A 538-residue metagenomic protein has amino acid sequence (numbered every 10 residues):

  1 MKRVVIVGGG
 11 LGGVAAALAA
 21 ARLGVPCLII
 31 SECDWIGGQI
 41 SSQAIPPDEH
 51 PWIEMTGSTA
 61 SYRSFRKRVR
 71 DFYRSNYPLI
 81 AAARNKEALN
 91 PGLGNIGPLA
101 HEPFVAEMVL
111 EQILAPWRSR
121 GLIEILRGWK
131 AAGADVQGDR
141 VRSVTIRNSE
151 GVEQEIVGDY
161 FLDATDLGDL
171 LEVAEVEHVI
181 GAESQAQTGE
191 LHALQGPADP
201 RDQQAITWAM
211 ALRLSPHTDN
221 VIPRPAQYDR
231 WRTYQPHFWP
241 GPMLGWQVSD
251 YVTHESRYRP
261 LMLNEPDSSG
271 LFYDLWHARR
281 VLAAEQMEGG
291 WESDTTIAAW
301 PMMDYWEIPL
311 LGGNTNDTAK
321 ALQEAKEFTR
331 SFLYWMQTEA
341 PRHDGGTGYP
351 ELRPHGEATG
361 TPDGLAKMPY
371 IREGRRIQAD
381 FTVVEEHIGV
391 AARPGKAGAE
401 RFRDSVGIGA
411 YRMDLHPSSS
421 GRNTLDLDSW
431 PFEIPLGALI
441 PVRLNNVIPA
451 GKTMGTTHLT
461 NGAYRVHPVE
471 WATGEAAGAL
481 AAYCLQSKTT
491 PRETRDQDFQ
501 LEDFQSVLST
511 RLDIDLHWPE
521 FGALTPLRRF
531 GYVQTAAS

Functional and structural regions predicted by a protein language model:
M1-G10: Beta1/beta-strand and adjacent pyrophosphate-binding region of the FAD-binding site in flavoprotein oxidoreductases
K2, V25, D159: Nucleotide donor/acceptor-binding cores
G13: N-terminal Rossmann-fold NAD(P) dinucleotide-binding loop
A19, P26, S31-W129, G133 (+1 more regions): Conserved N-terminal/central alpha/beta ligand/cofactor-binding core
Q39, R127-G128, R140, R147-Y160 (+1 more regions): Flavin (FAD/FMN)-binding glycine-rich loop and adjacent Rossmann-like elements that form
D135-R142: A short, glycine/Asx- and small/polar-enriched loop/turn that sits immediately N-terminal to a beta-strand
